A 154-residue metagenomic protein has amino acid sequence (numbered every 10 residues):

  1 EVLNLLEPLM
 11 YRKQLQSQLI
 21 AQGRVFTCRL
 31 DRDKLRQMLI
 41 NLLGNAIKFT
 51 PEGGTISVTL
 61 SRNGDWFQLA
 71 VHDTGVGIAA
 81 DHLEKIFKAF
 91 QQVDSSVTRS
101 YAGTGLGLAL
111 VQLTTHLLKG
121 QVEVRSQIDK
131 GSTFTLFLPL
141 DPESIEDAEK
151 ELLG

Functional and structural regions predicted by a protein language model:
P8, V76-G77: Glycine-rich G1-box
Y11, Q16-F26: Conserved catalytic submotifs in the C-terminal HATPase_c
A46-I47: Short helix-loop "hinge" at the ATP-lid/N-box region of the Bergerat-fold HATPase_c
G53-D65: Short beta-strand/loop element within the Bergerat-fold HATPase_c
E84-K88: ATPase catalytic-site recognition across NTP-hydrolyzing enzymes
A102, G107-V111: Short alpha-helical Gxxx[C/S/T] motif in the catalytic ATP-binding
K119-R125: Glycine-rich ATP-binding loops of the HATPase_c
